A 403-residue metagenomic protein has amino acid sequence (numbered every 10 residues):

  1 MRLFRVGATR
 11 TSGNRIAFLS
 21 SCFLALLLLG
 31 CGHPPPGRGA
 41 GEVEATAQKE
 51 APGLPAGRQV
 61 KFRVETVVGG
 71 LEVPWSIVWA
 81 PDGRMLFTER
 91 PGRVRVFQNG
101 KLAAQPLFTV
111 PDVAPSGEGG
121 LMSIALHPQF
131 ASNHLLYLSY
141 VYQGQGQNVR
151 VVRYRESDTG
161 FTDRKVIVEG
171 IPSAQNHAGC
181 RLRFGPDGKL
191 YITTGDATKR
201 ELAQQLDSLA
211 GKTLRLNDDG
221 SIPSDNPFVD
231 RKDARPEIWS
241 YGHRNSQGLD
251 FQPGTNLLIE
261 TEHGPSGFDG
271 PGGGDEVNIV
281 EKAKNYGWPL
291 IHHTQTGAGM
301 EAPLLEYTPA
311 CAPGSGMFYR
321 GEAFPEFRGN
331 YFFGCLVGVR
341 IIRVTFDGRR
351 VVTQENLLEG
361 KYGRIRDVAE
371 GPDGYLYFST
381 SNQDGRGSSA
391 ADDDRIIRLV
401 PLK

Functional and structural regions predicted by a protein language model:
L28-G30: C-terminal motif of bacterial Sec signal peptides marking the signal peptidase cleavage site
P35-G57, G119-L121, Q129-A131, D196-E355 (+3 more regions): Beta-propeller domain segments
T66-E72, L107-S116, V168-A174, D230 (+3 more regions): Surface loop/turn motifs at the tips and blade-to-blade linkers of beta-strand repeat domains
T66-G92, A312-M317: Beta-strand-rich domains and repeat architectures in extracellular enzymes and scaffolds, especially beta-propellers
L86-T109: Beta-propeller domains
A103-H127: Blade-loop segments of beta-propeller domains
N148-R183: Asp-box/WD-like beta-propeller blade repeats and closely related beta-sheet repeat scaffolds
